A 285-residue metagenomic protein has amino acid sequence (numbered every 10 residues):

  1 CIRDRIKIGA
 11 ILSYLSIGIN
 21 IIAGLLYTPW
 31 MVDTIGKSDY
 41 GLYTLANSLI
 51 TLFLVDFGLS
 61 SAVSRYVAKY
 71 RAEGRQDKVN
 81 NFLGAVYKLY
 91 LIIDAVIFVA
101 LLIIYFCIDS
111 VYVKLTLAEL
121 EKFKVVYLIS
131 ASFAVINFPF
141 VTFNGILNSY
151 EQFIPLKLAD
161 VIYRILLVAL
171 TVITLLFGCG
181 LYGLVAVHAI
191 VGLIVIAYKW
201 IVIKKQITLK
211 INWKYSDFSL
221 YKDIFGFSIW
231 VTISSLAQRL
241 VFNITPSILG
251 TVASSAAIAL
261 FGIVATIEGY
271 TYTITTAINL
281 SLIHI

Functional and structural regions predicted by a protein language model:
C1-D4, I283-I285: Conserved small/polar residues in nucleotide/adenosyl-binding loops
R3-I6, A197-N243: Interhelical loop/hinge segments that connect adjacent transmembrane helices in multipass membrane
K7, A134-I162, Y182: Membrane-interface junctions at transmembrane-helix termini in multi-pass inner-membrane proteins
S16, L128, K157-K205, F227 (+1 more regions): Hydrophobic alpha-helical transmembrane segments
T28-L52, F82, L181, V185 (+2 more regions): Interfacial/gating helices of multi-pass transporter permease domains
D33, F98-L117: Short membrane-interface helical motifs at transmembrane helix boundaries in multi-pass membrane transporters
T44-R71, Y87-I97, A134-F140, V195 (+2 more regions): Small-residue-rich midsections of specific transmembrane alpha-helices
I103-F106, T116-F140, K157, I194 (+1 more regions): Alpha-helical transmembrane segments of multi-pass membrane proteins
